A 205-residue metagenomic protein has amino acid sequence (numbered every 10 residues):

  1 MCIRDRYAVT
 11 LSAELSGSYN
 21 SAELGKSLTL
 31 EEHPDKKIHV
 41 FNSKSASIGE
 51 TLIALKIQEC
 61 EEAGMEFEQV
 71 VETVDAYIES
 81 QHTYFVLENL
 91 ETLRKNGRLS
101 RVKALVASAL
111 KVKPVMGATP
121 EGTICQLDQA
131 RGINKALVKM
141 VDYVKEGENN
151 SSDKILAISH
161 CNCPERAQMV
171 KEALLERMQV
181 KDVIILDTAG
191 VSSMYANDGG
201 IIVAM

Functional and structural regions predicted by a protein language model:
M1-I3: Short, small-residue-biased leader/transition segments that mark boundaries at the very start of proteins
A8: Glycine/small-residue-rich loop that forms an oxyanion/phosphate-binding "nest" at active or ligand-binding sites
L11-L15: Short glycine-rich anion-binding loops that position phosphate/pyrophosphate groups of nucleotides and phosphorylated
S18, A22-L28, H33-H39, S45-L55 (+1 more regions): Mixed-charge interfacial surface used for oligomerization/domain docking and macromolecular partner engagement
